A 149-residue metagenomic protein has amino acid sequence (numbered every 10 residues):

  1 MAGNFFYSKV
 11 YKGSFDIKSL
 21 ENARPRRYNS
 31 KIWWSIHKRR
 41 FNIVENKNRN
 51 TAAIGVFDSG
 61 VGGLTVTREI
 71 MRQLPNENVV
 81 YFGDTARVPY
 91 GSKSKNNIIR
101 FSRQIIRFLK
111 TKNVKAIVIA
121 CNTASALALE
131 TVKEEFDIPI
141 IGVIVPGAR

Functional and structural regions predicted by a protein language model:
F5-F6, H37, N48: Generic extreme N-terminus detector
F5-Y7, Y11, F15, Y28 (+1 more regions): Aromatic (phenylalanine/tyrosine) cluster motif
W33-W34: Tryptophan (W) side chains
F41-R149: Non-catalytic structural scaffold of enzyme domains
